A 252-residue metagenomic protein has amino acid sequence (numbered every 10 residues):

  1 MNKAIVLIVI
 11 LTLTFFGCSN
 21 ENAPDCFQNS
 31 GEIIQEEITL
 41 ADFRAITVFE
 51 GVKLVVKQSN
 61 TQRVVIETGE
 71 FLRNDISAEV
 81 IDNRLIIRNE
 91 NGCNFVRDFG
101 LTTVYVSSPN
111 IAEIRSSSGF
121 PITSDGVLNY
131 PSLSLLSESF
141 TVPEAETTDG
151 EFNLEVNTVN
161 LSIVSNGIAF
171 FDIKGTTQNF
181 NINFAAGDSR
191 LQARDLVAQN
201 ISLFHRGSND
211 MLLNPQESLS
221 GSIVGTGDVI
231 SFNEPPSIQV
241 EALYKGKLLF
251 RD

Functional and structural regions predicted by a protein language model:
M1-C18: Sec-dependent bacterial lipoprotein signal peptides
C18-F71, E90-Y105, T141-N153, L248 (+1 more regions): Short acidic/polar N-terminal linker immediately downstream of export determinants
R44-V56, V104, I111-G126, Y130-D252: Extended, compositionally simple hydrophobic/Ser/Thr-rich segments that build repetitive fibrous architectures
V64, I76, L85, V104 (+1 more regions): A broad, low-specificity signal marking well-ordered, structured residues that form hydrophobic/aromatic
T68-F71, I76-V80: Solvent-exposed adhesion/ligand-recognition segments of exported proteins
N83-E90: Short carbohydrate-recognition loop motifs
